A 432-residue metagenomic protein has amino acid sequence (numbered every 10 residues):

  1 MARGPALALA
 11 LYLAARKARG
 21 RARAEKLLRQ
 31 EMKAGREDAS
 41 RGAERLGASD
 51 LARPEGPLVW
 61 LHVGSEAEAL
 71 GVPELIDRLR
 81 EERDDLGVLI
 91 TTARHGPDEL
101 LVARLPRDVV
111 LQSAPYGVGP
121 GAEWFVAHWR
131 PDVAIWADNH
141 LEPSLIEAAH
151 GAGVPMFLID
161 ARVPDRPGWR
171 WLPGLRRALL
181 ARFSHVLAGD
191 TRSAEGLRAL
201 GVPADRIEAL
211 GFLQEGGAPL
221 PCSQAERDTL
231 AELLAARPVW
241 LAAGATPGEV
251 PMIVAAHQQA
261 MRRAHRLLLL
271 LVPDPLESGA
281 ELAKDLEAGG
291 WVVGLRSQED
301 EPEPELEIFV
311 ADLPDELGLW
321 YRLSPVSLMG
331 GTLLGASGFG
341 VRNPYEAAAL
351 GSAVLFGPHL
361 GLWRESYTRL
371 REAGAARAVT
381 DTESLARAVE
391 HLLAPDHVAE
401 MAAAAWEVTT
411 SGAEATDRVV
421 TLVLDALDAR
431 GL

Functional and structural regions predicted by a protein language model:
L7, A24, L28-C222, T246-P247 (+4 more regions): Active-site and donor-binding regions of nucleotide-sugar-utilizing enzymes
E68-E82, P219-E299: Conserved catalytic-core segment of nucleotide-activated headgroup transferases in glycan assembly
R80, H150-G151, E287, A348 (+1 more regions): Anion (oxyanion) recognition and catalysis
L101-S113, A283-D312: Nucleotide-activated donor-binding/catalytic signature segment of Leloir-type glycosyltransferases, i.e., the conserved
W129-V133, L306-S337: Acidic donor-binding loop of glycosyltransferase active sites
L145, E249, E316, G340-N343 (+1 more regions): Conserved sugar-transfer catalytic core signal across GT-A, GT-B, and GT-C glycosyltransferases
F183, A204, R322-V408: Catalytic binding pocket for nucleotide-activated donors in carbohydrate/polymer assembly enzymes
G412-L432: C-terminal alpha-helical cap of glycosyltransferases
